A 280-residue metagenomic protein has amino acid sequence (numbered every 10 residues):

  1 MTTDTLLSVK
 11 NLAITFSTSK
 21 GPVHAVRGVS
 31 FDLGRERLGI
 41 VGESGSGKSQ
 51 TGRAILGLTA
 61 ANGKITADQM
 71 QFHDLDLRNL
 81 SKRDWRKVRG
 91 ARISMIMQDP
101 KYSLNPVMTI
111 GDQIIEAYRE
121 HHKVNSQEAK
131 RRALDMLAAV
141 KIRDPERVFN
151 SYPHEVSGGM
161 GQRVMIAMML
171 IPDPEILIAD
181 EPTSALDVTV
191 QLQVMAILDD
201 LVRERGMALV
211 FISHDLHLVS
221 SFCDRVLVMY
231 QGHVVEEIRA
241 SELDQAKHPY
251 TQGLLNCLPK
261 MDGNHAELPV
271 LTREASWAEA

Functional and structural regions predicted by a protein language model:
D4-T5, R37, R143-R147, E237-A280: Short catalytic/signature loops enriched in Gly
L7, H24-V26: Conserved structural motif at the start of ABC-family nucleotide-binding domains
K64-D76: Conserved ABC transporter NBD signature motif
I171-E175: A short, proline-enriched helix->beta-strand linker immediately N-terminal to the Walker B motif in ABC-type P-loop
L192-R205, H217: Helical segment within the ABC ATPase nucleotide-binding domain
V219-S221: A short, surface-exposed alpha-helical micro-motif characterized by mixed small hydrophobic and charged/polar residues
